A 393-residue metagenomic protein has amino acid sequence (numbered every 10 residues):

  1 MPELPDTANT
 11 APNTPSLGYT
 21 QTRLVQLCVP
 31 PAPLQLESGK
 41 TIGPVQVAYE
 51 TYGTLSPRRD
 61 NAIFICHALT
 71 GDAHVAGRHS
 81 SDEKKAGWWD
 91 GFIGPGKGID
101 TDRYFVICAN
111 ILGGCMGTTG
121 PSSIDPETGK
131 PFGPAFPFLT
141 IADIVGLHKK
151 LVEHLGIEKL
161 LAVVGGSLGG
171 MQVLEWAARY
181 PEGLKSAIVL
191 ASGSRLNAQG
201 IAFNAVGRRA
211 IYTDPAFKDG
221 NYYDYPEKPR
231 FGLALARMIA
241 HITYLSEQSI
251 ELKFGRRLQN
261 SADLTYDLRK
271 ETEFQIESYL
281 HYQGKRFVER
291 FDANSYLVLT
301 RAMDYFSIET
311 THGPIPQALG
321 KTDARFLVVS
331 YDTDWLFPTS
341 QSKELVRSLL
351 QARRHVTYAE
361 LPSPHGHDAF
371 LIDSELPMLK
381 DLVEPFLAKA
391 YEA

Functional and structural regions predicted by a protein language model:
M1-I65, H79: Catalytic-loop region of hydrolases
E50, T54-D125: N-terminal cap/lid subdomain of alpha/beta-hydrolase-fold enzymes
G129-A135, A142-A162, M171-L174, P181: Conserved acidic catalytic loop of the alpha/beta-hydrolase fold
K159-A202: Conserved hydrolase catalytic core segment
G183, V189-R286: Alpha/beta-hydrolase-fold enzymes
T311-I315, P338-L349: Short alpha-helix in the alpha/beta-hydrolase fold that links the catalytic acid
T322, V328-S330: Short beta-strand/loop motif that positions the catalytic acidic residue of the alpha/beta-hydrolase fold
E344-A393: Catalytic active-site module of serine/aspartate enzymes centered on a nucleophile-bearing elbow/loop
